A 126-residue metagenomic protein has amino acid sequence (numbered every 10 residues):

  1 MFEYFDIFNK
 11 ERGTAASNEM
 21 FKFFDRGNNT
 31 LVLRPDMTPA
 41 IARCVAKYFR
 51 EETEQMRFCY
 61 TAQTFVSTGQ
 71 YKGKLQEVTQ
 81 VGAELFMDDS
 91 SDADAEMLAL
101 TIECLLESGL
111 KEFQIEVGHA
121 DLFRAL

Functional and structural regions predicted by a protein language model:
M1-L126: TRNA-recognition modules of translation machinery and tRNA-sensing kinases, especially anticodon-binding
